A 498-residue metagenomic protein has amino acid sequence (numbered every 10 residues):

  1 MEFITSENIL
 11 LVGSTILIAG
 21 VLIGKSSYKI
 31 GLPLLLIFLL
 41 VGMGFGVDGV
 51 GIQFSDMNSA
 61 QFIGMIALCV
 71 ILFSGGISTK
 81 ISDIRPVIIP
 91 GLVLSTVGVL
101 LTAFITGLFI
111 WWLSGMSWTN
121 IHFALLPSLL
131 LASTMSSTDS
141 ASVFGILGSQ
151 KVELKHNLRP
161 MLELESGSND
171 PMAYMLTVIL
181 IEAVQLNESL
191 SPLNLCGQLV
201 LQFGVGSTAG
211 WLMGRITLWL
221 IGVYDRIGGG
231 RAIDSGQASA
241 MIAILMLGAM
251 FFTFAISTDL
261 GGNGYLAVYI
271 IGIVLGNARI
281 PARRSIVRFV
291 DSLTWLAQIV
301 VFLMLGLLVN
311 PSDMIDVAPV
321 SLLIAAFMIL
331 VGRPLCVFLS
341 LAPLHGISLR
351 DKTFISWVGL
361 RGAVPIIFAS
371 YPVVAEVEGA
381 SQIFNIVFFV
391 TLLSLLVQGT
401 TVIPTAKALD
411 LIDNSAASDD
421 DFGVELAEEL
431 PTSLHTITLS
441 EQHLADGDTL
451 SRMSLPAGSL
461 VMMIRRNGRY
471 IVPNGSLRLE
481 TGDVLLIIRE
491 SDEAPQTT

Functional and structural regions predicted by a protein language model:
M1-S415, D419, E428-E429, E480: Transmembrane helical cores of multi-pass secondary ion antiporters/exchangers
G46, T438, M462-R465: Residues in well-ordered beta-strands of folded domains
L162, A417-E425, V461-N467: Short linear loop/turn motifs
E429-P431, P456: A generic fold-level signal
P431-L439: Short glycine-/aliphatic-rich beta-strand segments at the starts of folded cytosolic domains
H443-T497: Cytosolic Rossmann-like ligand/nucleotide-binding regulatory domains
